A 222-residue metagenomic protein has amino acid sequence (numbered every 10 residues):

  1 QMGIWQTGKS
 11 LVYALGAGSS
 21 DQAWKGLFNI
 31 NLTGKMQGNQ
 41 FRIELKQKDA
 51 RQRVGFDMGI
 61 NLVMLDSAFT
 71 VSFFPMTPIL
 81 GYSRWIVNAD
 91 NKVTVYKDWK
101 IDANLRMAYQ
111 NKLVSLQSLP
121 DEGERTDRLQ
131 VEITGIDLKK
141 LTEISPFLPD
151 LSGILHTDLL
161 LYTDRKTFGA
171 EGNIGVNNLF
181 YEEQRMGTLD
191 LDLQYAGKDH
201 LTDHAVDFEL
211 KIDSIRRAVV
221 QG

Functional and structural regions predicted by a protein language model:
Q1-G222: Interface amphipathic segments
